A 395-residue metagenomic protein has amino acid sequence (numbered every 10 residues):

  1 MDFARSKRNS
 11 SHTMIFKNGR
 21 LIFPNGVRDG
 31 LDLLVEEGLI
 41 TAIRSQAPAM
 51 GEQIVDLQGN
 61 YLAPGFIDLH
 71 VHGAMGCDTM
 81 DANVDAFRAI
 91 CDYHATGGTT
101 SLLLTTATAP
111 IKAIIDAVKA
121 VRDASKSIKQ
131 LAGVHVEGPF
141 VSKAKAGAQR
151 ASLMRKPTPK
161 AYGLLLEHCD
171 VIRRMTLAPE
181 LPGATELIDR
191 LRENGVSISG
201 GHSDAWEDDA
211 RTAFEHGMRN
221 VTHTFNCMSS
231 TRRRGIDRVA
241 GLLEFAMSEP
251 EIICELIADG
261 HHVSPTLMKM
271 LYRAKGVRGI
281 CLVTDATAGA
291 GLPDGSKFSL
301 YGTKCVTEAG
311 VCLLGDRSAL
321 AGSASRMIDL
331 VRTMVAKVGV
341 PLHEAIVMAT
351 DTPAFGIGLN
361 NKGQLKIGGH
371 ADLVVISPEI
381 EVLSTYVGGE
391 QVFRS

Functional and structural regions predicted by a protein language model:
M1-A49, Y386: N-terminal metal-binding scaffold of metallo-dependent hydrolase/deaminase domains
S10-N18, N25, A49-R88, D92: Replace "His-x-His-based motif
G19, F355, Q364-S395: C-terminal cap of metal-dependent C-N hydrolases
N60-Y61, L69, T79-Q130, L153-H168 (+1 more regions): Alpha-helical scaffold segments that flank or form the walls of functional sites
H72, R88-A117, Q130-S142, C169-E180 (+3 more regions): Divalent metal-dependent hydrolysis catalytic cores, especially in the metallo-beta-lactamase
D92-L102, S142-C169, T212-I253, P293-L320: Active-site gating loops and adjacent loop-to-helix segments of metal-dependent hydrolytic enzymes
E167-D294: Active-site core of metal-dependent hydrolases
R238-L256, Y272-T284, A290-G369, L373-V375: His/Asp/Glu-enriched, well-ordered alpha-helical/loop segment that forms or immediately abuts the divalent-metal
